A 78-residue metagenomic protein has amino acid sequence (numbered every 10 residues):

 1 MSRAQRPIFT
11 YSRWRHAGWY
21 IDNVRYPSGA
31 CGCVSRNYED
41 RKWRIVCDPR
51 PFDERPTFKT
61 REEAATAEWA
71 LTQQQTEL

Functional and structural regions predicted by a protein language model:
M1-P27: Negatively charged, low-complexity tracts enriched in Asp/Glu with abundant Ser/Thr
F9-R13, R36, F58: Short, exposed beta-strand/loop patches in secreted or surface proteins that constitute
R25-E54: Short aromatic-glycine-(Arg/Gly/Cys) micro-motifs in beta-strand/loop hairpins
C47-E63, L71: A short, exposed loop/beta-hairpin motif centered on an aromatic-Gly-Thr core
W69-L78: Short arginine-rich
